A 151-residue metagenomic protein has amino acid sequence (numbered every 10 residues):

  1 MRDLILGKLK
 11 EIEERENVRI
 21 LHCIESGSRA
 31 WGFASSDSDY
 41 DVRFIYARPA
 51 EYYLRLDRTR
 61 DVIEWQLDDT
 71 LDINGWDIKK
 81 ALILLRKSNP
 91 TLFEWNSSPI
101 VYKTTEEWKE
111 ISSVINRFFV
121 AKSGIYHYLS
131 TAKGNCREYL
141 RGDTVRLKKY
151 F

Functional and structural regions predicted by a protein language model:
M1-I24: Helical scaffold of the NTase/Pol beta-like nucleotidyltransferase catalytic core
M1-R2, A30, R43, E107 (+1 more regions): Catalytic cores of transferase enzymes with a strong primary signal for eukaryotic protein kinases
M1-R2, P49, D77, V120: General structural signal for secondary-structure boundaries
I20, D37, L147-Y150: A structure-centric signal for secondary-structure junctions around beta-strands
G27-E64: Catalytic metal-binding acidic patch
V62-F151: Conserved NTP/Mg2+-binding pocket subregion across the NTase superfamily
